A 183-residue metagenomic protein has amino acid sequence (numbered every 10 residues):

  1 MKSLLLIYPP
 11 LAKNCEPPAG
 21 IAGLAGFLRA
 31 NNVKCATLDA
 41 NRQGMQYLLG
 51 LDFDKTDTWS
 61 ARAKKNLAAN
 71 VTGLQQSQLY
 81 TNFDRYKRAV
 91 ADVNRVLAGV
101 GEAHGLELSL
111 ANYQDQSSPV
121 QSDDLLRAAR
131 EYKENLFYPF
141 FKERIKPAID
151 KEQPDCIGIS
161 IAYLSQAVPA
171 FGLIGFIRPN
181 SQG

Functional and structural regions predicted by a protein language model:
M1-G183: A short, structured N-terminal alpha-helical element that caps or precedes a catalytic domain
